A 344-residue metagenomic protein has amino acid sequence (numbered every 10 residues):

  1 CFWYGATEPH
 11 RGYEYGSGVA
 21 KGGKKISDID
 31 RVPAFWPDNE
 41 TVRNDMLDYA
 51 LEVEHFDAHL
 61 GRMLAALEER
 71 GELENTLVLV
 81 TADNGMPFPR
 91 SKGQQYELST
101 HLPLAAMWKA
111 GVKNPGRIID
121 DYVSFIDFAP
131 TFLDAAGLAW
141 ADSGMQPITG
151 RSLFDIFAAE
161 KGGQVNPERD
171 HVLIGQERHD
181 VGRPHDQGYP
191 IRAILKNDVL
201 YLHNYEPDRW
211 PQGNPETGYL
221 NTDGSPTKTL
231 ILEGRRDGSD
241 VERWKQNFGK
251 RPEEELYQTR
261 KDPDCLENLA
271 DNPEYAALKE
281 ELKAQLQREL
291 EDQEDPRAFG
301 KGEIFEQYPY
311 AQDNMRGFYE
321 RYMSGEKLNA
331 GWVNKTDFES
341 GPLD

Functional and structural regions predicted by a protein language model:
C1-D38, V199-S239, P309-K335, E339: Core domains of carbohydrate- and sulfate-ester-processing enzymes
C1-G5, L77-T81, L104-A106, P130 (+5 more regions): Structural recognition of the beta-strand scaffold that forms the well-ordered cores of secreted hydrolase catalytic
E14-G18, G22, A66-S124, G144-T149 (+4 more regions): Histidine-centered active-site microenvironments of extracellular/periplasmic hydrolases and transferases
D28-T76, M86, G111-V112, A135-A136: A long, amphipathic alpha-helix that forms part of the scaffold/cap immediately adjacent to metal-dependent active
N39-L51, V112-V123, A136-M145, R178-P190 (+2 more regions): Active-site rim elements
G61, A110, D120-G163, K261 (+1 more regions): Non-catalytic, well-ordered alpha-helical segments in soluble enzyme domains
H101, R236-E254, T259-C265, L269-D344: Long, internal low-complexity/basic segments
L138-E255, L328: C-terminal cap/loop subdomain of S1 sulfatases and analogous C-terminal strand-loop tails that border
